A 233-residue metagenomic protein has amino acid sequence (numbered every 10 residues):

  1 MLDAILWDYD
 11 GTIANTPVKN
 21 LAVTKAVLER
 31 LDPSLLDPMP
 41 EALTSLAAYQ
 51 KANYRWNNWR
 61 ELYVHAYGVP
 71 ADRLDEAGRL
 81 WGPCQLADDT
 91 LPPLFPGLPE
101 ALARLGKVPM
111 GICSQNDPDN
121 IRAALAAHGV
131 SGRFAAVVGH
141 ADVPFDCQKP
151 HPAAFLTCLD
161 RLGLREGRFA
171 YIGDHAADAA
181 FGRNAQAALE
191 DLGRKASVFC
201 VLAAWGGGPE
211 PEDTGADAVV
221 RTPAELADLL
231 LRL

Functional and structural regions predicted by a protein language model:
M1-D3, A103-G106, P118, R122-L233: Asp-based, Mg2+/Mn2+-dependent phosphohydrolase catalytic module
L2-P96, A103-G106: N-terminal helical cap/lid subdomain that shapes the substrate entry/recognition surface in HAD-like hydrolases
T12, S114-N116: Conserved phosphate-coupling serine/threonine residues in phosphotransfer and NTP-handling enzymes
A87-P92, Q115, D146-Q148: Short, flexible loop segments at the rims of nucleotide/cofactor-binding pockets, characterized by
P96-P99, A224: Solvent-exposed, flexible loop/coil residues
